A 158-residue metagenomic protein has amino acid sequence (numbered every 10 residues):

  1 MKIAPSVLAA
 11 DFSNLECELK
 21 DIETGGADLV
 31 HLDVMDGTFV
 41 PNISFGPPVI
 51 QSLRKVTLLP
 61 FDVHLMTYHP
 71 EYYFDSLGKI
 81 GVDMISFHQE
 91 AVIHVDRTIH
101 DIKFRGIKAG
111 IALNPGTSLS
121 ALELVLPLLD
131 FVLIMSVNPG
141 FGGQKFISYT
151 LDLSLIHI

Functional and structural regions predicted by a protein language model:
M1-I80, V92-H94, L122-L128, Y149-D152: Conserved N-terminal beta1-alpha1 strand-loop-helix module at the mouth
L8, H31, P60-H69, D83-H94 (+2 more regions): Catalytic beta/alpha-barrel core
I99-H100: Extended substrate/RNA-proximal surfaces in nucleic-acid metabolism proteins
K103: Anion (oxyanion) recognition and catalysis
I156-I158: Conserved small/polar residues in nucleotide/adenosyl-binding loops
